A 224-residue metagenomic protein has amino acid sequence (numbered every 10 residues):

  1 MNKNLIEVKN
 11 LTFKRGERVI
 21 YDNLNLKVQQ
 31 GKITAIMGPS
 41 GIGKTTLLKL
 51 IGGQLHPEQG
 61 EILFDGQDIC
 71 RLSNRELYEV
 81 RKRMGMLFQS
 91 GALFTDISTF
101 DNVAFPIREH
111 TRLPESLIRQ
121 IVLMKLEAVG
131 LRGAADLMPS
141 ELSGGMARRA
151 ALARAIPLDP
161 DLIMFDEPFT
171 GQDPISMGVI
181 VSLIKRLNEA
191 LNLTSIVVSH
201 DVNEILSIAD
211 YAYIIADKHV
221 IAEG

Functional and structural regions predicted by a protein language model:
M37-P39: The feature captures the beta-strand-to-loop junction immediately N-terminal to the Walker
G52: Helix-to-loop junction immediately C-terminal to a conserved catalytic motif
Q67-D68, E115-G133: Conserved ABC ATPase "signature" region
M138-L142, M146: Conserved ABC ATPase signature
D159: Conserved catalytic motifs of ABC-family nucleotide-binding domains
I163-D166: Catalytic Walker B motif of ABC-type/P-loop ATPase nucleotide-binding domains
